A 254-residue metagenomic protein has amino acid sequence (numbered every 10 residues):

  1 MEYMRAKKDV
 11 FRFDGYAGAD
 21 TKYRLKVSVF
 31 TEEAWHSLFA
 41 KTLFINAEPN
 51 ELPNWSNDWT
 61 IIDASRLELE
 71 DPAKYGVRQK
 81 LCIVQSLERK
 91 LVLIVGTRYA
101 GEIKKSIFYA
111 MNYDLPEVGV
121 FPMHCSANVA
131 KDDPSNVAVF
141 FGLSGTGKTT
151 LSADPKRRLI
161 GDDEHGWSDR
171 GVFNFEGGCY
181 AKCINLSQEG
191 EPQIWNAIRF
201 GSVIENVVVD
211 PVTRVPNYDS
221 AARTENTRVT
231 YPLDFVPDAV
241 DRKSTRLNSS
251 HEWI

Functional and structural regions predicted by a protein language model:
M1-T97: Long, basic/Gly/Ser/Thr-rich N-terminal segments that mediate initial subcellular attachment or targeting
Y3, Y109-D114, K131, D154-R158: Generic, well-ordered alpha-helical scaffold segments in large soluble proteins
Y23-F30, S106, F141, A153-D154 (+2 more regions): Short acidic, glycine/serine/threonine-rich loops at helix termini
G101-A127: N-terminal pre-Walker A segment at the start of P-loop NTPase domains
A130-D162: Glycine-rich phosphate-binding P-loop
I160-E225: Conserved nucleotide-sensing/catalytic segment adjacent to the nucleotide-binding pocket in NTP-handling enzymes
T224-S244: Long hydrophobic segments that form regular secondary structure
K243, L247-I254: Single conserved hydrophobic/aromatic residue that forms the stacking wall/gate of nucleotide- or nucleobase-binding
